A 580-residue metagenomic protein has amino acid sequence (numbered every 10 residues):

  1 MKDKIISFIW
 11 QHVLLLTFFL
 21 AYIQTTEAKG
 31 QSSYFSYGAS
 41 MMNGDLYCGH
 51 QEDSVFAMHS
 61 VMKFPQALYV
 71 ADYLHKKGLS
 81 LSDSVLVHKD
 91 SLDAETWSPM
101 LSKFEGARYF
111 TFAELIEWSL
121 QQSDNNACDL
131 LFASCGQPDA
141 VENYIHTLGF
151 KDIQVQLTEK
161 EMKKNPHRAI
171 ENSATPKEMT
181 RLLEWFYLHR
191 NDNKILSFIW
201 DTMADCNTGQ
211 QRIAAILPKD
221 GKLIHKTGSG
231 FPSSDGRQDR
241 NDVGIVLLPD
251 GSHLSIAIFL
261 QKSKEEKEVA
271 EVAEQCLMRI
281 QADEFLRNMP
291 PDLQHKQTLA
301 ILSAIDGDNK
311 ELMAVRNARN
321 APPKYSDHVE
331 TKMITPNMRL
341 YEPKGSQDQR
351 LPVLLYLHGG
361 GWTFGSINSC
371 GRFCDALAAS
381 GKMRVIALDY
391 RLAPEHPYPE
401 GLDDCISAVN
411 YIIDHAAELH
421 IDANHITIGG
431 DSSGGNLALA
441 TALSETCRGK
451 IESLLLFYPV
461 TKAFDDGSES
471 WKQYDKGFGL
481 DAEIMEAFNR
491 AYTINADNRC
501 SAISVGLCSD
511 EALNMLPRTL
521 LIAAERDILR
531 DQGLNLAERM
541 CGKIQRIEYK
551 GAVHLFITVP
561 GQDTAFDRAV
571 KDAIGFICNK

Functional and structural regions predicted by a protein language model:
K29-E52, V87, V246-L247: A short, well-structured edge-of-sheet supersecondary motif
K29-Q31, Y47, A133-S134, P138-D139 (+2 more regions): Structured C-terminal helix/loop/strand segments within mature extracytoplasmic catalytic/sensor domains
Y34, D129-R190: Mid-domain, small-residue-enriched loop/turn segments at the edges of structured enzyme/sensor domains
A57-V85, I256: Active-site SXXK
A282-P343, N498: A glycine/proline-hinged amphipathic helix-loop "lid/cap" segment that gates access to hydrophobic ligand pockets
I413-T427: Gly/Ser-rich "nucleophile elbow"/oxyanion-hole loop immediately N-terminal to the catalytic nucleophile in hydrolases
L443-A496: Hydrolase active-site cap/lid region
L521-A523: Short beta-strand/loop motif that positions the catalytic acidic residue of the alpha/beta-hydrolase fold
